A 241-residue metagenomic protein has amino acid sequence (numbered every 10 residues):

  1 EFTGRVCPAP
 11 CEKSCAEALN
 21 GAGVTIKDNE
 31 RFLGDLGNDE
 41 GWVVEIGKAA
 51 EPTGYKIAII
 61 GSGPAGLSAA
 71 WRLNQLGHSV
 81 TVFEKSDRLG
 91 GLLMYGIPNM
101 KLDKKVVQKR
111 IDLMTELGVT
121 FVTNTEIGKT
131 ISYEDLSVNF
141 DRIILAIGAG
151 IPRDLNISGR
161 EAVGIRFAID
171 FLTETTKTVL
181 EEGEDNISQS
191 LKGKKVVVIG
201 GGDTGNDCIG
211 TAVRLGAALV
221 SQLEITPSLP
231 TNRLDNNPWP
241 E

Functional and structural regions predicted by a protein language model:
E1, A9-L36: Iron-sulfur (Fe-S) cluster-binding segments and ferredoxin-like electron-carrier domains, especially [2Fe-2S]
F2-C7, E84: Short, compositionally biased low-complexity segments
R5, A9, G23, K104-Q108: Electropositive phosphate-/nucleotide-binding environments in soluble metabolic enzymes
V6-K13, I46-E51: Short, glycine/charge-rich beta-strand/loop segments that flank catalytic centers and engage negatively charged groups
R31-E241: Residues forming the flavin
